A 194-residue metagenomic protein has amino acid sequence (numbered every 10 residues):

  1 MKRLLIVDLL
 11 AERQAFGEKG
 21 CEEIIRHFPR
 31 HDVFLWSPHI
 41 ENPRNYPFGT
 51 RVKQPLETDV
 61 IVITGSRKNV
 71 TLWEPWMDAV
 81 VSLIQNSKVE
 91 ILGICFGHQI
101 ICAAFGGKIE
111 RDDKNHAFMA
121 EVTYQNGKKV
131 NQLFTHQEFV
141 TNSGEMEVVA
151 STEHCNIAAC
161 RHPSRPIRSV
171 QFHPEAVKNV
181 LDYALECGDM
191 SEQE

Functional and structural regions predicted by a protein language model:
K2-G17, E22-H27, R51-E57, Y124-E194: Amide-donor transfer/coupling interface in amidating biosynthetic enzymes
R30-L92: Flexible gly/pro-rich beta->alpha loop and the following alpha-helix that scaffold active-site loops
I40-N45, H116-M119, F139-T141, N156-A158: A short acidic, often aromatic-flanked loop/helix-cap motif at beta-alpha or helix-coil junctions that lines enzyme
R67, K114-M119, A176-V177: Short, acidic/turn-prone active-site loops that include or flank metal/cofactor- and phosphate-binding residues
S87-K108: Catalytic nucleophile loop
A103-Q132, Q137: A conserved active-site-flanking secondary-structure segment within enzyme catalytic domains
